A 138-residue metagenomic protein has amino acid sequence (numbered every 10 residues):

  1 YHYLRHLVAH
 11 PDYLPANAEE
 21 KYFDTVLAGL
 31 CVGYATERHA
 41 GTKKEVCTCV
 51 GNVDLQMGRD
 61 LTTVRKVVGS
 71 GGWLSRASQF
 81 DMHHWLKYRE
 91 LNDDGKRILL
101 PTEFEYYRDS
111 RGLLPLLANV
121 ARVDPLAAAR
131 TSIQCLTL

Functional and structural regions predicted by a protein language model:
Y1-L138: Helical "lid/coupling" subdomains associated with nucleotide-phosphate turnover
